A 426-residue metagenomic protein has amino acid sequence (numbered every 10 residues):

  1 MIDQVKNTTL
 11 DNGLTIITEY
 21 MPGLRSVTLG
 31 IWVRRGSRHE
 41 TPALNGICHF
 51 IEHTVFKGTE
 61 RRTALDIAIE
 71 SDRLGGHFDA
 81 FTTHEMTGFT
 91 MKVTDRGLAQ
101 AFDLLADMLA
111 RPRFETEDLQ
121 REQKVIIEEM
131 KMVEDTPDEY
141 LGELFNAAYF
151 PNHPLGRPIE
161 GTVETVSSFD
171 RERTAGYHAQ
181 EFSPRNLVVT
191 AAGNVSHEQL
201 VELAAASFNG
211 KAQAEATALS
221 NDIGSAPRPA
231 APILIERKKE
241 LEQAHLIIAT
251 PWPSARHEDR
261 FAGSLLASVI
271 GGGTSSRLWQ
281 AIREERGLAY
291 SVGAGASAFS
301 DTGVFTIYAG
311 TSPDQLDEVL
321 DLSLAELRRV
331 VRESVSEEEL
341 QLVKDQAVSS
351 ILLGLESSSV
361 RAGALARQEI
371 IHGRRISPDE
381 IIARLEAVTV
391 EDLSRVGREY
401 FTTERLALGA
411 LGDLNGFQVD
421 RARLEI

Functional and structural regions predicted by a protein language model:
M1-H39, E60-A99, V133-R185, G210-H257 (+6 more regions): Non-catalytic beta-strand/loop surface segments
G46-T59: Active-site SXXK
K57-R61, A110-E117: Short, polar/flexible loop-turn hinges at active-site or ligand-entry regions and domain interfaces
R73, P112-M130, S196, A216-R228 (+2 more regions): Acidic/histidine-enriched alpha-helical segments
D103-M108, V201-F208, L320-E326, R423-E425: Short amphipathic alpha-helices in soluble, non-transmembrane regions that often serve as interface/regulatory elements
Q341-L385: C-terminal hydrophobic structural anchor segments that stabilize assembly/packing rather than catalytic chemistry
